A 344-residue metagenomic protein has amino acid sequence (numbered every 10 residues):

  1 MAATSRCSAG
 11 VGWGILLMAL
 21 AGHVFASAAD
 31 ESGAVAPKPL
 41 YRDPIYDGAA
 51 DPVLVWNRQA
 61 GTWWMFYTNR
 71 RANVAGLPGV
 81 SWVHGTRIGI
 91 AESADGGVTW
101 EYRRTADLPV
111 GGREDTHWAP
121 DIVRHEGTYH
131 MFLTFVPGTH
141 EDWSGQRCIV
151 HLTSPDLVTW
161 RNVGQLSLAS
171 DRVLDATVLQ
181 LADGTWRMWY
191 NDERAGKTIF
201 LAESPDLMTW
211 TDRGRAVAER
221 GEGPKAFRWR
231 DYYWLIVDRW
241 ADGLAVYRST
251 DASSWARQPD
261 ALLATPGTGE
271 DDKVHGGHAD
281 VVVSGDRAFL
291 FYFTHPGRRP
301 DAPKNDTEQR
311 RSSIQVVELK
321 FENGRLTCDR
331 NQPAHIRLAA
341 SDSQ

Functional and structural regions predicted by a protein language model:
M1-G14: Bacterial N-terminal signal peptides that target proteins for export
G12-H23: Bacterial N-terminal signal peptides
F25-Q344: Carbohydrate-active catalytic/glycan-binding domains of CAZyme proteins, especially the secreted or lumenal ectodomains
